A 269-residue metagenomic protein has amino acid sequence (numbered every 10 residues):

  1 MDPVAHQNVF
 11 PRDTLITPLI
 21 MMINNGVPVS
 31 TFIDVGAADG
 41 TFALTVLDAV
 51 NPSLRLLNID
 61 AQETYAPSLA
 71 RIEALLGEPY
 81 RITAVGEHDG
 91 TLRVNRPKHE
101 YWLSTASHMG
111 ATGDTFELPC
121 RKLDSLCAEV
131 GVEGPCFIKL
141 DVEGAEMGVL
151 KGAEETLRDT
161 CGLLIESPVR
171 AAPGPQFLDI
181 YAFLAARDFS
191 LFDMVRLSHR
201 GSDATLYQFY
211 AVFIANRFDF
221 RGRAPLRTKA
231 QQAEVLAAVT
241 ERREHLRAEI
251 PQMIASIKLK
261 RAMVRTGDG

Functional and structural regions predicted by a protein language model:
M1-G269: Phosphate/nucleotide-binding beta-alpha loop and adjacent structural elements of enzyme active sites
